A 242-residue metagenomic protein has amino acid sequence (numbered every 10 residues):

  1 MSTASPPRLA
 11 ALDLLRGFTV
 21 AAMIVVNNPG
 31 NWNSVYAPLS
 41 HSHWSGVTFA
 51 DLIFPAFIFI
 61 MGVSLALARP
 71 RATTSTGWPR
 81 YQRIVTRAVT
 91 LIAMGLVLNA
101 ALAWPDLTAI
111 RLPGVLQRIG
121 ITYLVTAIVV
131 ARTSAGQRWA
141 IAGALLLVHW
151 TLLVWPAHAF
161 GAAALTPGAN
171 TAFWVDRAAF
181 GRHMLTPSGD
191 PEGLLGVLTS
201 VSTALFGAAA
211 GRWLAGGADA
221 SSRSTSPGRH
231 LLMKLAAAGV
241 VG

Functional and structural regions predicted by a protein language model:
S2-R80: N-terminal signal-anchor module of multipass membrane proteins
R16, G62, G95, R118 (+1 more regions): Divalent metal-coordination and catalytic microenvironments
P29-T48, A101-P113, A162-D190: Membrane-interface interhelical loops and short amphipathic "cap" helices that link adjacent transmembrane segments
A50-A56, R71-H149, K234-A238: Transmembrane alpha-helical segments and their boundary/interface "anchor" motifs in multi-pass integral membrane
V63-A72, A101, I128-A135, A208-A220: Structural signal for the C-terminal ends of transmembrane alpha-helices and the immediately following loop
A135-F206: Long hydrophobic alpha-helical segments that form multi-pass transmembrane helix bundles in integral membrane proteins
G189-D219, S226-G242: A conserved active-site cap/scaffold subdomain adjacent to cofactor or substrate pockets
